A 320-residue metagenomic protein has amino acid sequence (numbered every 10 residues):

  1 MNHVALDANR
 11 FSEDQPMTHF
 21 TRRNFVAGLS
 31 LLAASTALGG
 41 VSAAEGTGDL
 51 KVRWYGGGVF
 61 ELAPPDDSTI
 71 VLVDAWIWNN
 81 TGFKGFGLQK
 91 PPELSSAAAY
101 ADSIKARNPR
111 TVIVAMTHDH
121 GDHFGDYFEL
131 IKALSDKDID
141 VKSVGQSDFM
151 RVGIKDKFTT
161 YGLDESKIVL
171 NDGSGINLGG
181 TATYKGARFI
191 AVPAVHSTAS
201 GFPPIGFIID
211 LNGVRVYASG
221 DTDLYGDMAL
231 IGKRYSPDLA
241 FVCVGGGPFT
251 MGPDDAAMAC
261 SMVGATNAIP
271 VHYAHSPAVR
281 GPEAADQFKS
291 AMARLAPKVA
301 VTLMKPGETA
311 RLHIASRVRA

Functional and structural regions predicted by a protein language model:
N2, F11, T18-H19, N24-A43: N-terminal export signals
G39-A63: C-terminal segment of N-terminal export signals and the immediately downstream linker at the start of the mature
T47-L50, P64-V71, T181-F189, D210-V216 (+1 more regions): Beta-strand-turn-beta hairpins that frame and shape the catalytic cleft of phosphate-ester-processing enzymes
L62, H118, D126, F189 (+3 more regions): Divalent metal-coordination and catalytic microenvironments
P65-H120, G125-S147, R151-D156, S197-G201 (+1 more regions): Pre-active-site segment of Zn-dependent metallo-hydrolases
V73-D74, T111-D119, V144-S147, Y217-G220 (+3 more regions): Active-site neighborhood of phospho(di)ester-bond hydrolases with catalytic His/Asp-centered motifs
K142, K155-T183, A257-A320: Binuclear metal-ion centers of metallo-dependent hydrolases, dominated by the metallo-beta-lactamase
V195-V263: Active-site-proximal loop/helix segments of hydrolase catalytic cores
